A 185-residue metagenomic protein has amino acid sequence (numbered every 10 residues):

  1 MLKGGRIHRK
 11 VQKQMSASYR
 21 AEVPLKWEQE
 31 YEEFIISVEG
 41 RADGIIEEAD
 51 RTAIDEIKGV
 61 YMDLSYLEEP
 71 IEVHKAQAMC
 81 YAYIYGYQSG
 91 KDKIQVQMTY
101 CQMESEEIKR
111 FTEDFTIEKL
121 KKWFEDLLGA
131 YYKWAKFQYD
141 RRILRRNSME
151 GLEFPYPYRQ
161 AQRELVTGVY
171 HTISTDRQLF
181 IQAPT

Functional and structural regions predicted by a protein language model:
M1-S16, R20-E22: Nuclease catalytic cores
I7, V73-A76, A161: A generic structural signal for residues located within well-ordered alpha-helices of large catalytic or ligand-binding
K13, A82, T167: A cross-family signal for key residues in well-ordered alpha-helices that form functional helical elements
Q14, Y85-Q88, T172: Hydrophobic helix-cap positions at the C-terminus of alpha-helices in RecA-like/P-loop ATPase nucleotide-binding cores
W27-K121: Mg2+/Mn2+-dependent nuclease catalytic core
K119-G151: Charged, low-complexity
Q138-Q182: Conserved pre-motif I regulatory segment
T185: The conserved Walker
